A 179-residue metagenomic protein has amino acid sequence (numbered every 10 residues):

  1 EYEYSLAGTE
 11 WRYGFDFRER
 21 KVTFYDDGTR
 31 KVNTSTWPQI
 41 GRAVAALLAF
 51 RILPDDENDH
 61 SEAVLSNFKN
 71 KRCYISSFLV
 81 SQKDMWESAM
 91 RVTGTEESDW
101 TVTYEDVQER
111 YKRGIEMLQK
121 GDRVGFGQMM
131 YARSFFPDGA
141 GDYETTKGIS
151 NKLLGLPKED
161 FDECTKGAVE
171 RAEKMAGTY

Functional and structural regions predicted by a protein language model:
E1-E97: Oxidoreductase cofactor-interface core, primarily capturing Rossmann-like NAD(P)-dependent enzymes
A7-T9, D27, G141, L154 (+1 more regions): Short capping/connector residues at structural and topological boundaries
E19-F24, R110, D142-T146: Surface-exposed beta-strand-to-loop junctions that form interaction patches on eukaryotic regulatory domains
S35, V80, V102-E105, T145 (+1 more regions): Short coil/turn linker and secondary-structure boundary residues
I40, M85, V107-R110, F161-C164: Hydrophobic/aromatic residues in well-formed alpha-helices
L47-R51, V92, R133-G139, L156-P157 (+1 more regions): Generic recognition of well-structured, leucine-rich alpha-helical segments and adjacent helix-turn regions within
R72, W86-D142: Terminal hydrophobic/aromatic helix or amphipathic segment near a protein terminus
K147-Y179: Amphipathic terminal alpha-helices
